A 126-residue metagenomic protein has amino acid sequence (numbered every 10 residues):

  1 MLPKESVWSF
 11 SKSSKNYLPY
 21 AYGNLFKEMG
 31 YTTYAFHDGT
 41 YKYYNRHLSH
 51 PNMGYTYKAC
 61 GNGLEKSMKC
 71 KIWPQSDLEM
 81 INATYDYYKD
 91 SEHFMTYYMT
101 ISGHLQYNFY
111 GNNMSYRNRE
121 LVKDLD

Functional and structural regions predicted by a protein language model:
M1-D126: Solvent-exposed soluble domains appended to multi-pass membrane proteins
